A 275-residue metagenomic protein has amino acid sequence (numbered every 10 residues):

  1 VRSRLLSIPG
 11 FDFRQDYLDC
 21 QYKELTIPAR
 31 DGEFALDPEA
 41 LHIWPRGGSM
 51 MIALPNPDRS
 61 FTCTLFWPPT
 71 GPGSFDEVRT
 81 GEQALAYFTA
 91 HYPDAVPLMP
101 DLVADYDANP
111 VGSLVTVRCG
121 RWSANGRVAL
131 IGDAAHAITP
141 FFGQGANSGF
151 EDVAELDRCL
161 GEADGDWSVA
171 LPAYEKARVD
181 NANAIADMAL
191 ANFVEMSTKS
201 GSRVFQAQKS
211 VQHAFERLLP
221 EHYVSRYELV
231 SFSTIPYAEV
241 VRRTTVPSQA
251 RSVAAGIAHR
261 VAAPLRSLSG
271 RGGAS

Functional and structural regions predicted by a protein language model:
V1-L114, R118-S123: Conserved FAD-binding catalytic core of PHBH/FMO-like flavoproteins
R2, L85-T89, D157, E175 (+1 more regions): Non-transmembrane alpha-helical segments in soluble domains of secreted/periplasmic/extracellular proteins
L25, P110-G201: Conserved mid-domain beta->alpha element of the FAD-binding
I52, P69, F75, A95 (+7 more regions): Amphipathic alpha-helical interaction segments
E82, E151-A154, K209: A structural signal for well-ordered alpha-helical segments within the folded catalytic domains of diverse enzymes
H91, A95-L98, I138, L218 (+1 more regions): Selective for proline/serine-rich intrinsically disordered segments in cytosolic/nuclear regulatory regions
R158-S275: C-terminal helical "tail/cap" subdomain of flavin- and related membrane-associated enzymes
